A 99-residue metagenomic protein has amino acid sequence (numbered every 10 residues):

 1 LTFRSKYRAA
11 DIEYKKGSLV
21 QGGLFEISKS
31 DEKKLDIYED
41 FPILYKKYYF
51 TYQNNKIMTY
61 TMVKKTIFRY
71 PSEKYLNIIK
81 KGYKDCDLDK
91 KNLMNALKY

Functional and structural regions predicted by a protein language model:
L1-Y99: Glycine-aromatic micro-motifs
